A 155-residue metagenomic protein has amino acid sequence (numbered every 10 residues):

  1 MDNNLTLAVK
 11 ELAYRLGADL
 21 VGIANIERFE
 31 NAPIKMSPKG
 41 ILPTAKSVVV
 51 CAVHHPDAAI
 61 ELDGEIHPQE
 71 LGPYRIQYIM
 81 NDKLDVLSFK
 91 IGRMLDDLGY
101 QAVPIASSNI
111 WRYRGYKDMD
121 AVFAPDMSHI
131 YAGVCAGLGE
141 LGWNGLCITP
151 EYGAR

Functional and structural regions predicted by a protein language model:
M1-F89: Non-catalytic, usually N-terminal nucleic-acid engagement modules in DNA/RNA processing proteins
A32, P73-R155: Catalytic cores of enzyme domains
